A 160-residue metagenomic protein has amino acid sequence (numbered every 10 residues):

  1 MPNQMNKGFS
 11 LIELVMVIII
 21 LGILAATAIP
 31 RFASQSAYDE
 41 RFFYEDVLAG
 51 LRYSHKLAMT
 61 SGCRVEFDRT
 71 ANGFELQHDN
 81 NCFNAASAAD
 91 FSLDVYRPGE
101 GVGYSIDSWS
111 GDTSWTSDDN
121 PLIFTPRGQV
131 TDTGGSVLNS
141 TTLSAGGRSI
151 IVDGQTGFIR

Functional and structural regions predicted by a protein language model:
P2-N3, V15, I23-E45, R52 (+3 more regions): N-terminal helix-rich module
K7-I19: N-terminal signal-anchor/signal peptide hydrophobic helix marking the start of the first transmembrane segment
